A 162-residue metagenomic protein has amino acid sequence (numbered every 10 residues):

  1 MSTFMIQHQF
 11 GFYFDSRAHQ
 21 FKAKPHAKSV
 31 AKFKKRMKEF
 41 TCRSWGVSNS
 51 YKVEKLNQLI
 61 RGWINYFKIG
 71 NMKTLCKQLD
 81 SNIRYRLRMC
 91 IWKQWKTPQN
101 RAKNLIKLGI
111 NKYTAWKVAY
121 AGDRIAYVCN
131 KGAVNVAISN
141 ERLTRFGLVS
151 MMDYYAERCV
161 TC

Functional and structural regions predicted by a protein language model:
M1-C162: Non-catalytic terminal/accessory segments
